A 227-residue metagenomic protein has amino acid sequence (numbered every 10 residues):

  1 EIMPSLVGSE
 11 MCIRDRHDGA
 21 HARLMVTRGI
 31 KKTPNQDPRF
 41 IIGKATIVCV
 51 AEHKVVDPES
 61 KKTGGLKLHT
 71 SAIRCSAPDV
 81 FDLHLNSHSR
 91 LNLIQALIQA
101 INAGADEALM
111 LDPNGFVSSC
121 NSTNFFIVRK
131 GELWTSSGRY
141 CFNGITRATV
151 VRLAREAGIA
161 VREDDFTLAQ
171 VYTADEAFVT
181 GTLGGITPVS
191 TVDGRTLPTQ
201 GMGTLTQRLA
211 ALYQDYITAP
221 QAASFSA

Functional and structural regions predicted by a protein language model:
E1-I13: Single conserved hydrophobic/aromatic residue that forms the stacking wall/gate of nucleotide- or nucleobase-binding
S5, D15-D18, I41: Short, surface-exposed loop and linker segments with low hydrophobicity and enrichment for Pro/Ser/Thr
V7, L24-M25: Short secondary-structure junction/hinge motifs that connect adjacent elements
E10, T27, K32-A227: Helix-start/capping segments and mature chain N-termini
R14-R23, P58-S60: Short secondary-structure capping/junction motifs at helix and strand boundaries
